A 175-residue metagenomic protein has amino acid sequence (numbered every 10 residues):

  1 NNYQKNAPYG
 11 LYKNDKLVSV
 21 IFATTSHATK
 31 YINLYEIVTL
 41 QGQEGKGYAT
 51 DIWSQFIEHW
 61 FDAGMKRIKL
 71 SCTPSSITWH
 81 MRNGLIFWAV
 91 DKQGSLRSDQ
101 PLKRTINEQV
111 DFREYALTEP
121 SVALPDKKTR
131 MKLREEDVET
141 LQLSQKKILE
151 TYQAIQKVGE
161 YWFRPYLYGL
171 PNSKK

Functional and structural regions predicted by a protein language model:
N1-V38: A conserved beta-strand-loop-helix scaffold within acyl/acetyltransferase catalytic domains
P8-G10, A23, I57, S98 (+1 more regions): Small side chains
T29-Y31, R67, S95, F112: A generic structural signal for beta-strand entry/edge sites
L34, R67-C72: Conserved hydrophobic beta-strand within the GNAT/NAT acetyltransferase core sheet that lines the active-site cleft
T39, G45-E58: Conserved acetyl-CoA-binding loop-helix of GNAT-fold acetyltransferases
D62, T73-S98: Conserved active-site alpha-helix within GNAT-family acetyltransferase domains
T73, Q93-K174: C-terminal "cap" of GNAT-fold acetyltransferases
